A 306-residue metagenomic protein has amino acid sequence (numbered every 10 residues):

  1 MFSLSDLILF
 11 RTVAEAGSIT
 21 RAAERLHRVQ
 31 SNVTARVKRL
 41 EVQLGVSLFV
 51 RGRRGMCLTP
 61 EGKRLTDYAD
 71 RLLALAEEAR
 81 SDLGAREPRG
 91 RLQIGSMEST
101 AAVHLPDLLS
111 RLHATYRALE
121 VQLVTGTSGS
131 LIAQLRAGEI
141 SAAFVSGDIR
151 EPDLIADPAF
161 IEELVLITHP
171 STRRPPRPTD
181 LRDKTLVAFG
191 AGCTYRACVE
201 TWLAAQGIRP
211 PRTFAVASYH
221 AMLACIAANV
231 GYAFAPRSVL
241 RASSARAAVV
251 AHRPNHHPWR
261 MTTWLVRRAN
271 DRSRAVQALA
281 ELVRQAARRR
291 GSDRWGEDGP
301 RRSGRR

Functional and structural regions predicted by a protein language model:
R11-V29: Short helix-boundary/capping micro-motifs
L40-E41, L112: Conserved amphipathic alpha-helical core elements
E41-L58: A short LG(V/I)-centered, amphipathic sequence patch enriched for acidic residue(s) preceding the LG motif
R89-P152, V216: Central regulatory/effector-binding core of bacterial HTH transcription factors
H104, V250-D293: A late-sequence structural motif
P152-P158, E162, A221-A269: Beta-alpha-beta core module
D153-A191: Flexible hinge/capping segments at coil-to-helix
T185-Q206, S273-A280, R289-G296: Secondary-structure junction motif
